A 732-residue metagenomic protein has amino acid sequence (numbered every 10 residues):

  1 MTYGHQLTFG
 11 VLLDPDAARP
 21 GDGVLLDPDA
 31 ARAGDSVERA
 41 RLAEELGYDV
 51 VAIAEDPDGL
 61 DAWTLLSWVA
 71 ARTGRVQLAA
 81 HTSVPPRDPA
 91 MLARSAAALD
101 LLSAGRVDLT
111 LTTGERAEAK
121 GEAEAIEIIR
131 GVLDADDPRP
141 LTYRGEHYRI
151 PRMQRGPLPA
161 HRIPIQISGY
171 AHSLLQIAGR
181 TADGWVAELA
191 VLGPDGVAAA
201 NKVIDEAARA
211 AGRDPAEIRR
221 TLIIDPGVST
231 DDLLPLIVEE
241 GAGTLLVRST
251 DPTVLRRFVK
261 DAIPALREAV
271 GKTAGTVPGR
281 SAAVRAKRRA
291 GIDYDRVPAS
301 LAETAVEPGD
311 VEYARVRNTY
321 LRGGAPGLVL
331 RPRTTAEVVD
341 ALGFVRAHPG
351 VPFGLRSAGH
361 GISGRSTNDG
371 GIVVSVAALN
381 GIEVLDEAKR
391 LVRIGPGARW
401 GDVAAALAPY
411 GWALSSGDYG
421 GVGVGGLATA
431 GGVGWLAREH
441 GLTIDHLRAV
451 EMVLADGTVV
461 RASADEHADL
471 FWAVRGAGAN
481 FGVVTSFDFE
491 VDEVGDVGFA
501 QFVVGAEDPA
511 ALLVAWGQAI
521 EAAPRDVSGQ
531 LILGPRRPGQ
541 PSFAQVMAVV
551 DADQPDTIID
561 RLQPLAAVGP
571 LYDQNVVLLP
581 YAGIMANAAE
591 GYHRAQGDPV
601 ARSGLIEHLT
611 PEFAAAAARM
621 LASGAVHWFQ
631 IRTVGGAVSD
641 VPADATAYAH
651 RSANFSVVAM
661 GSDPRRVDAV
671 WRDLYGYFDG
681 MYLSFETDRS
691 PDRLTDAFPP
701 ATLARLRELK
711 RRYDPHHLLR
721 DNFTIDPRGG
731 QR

Functional and structural regions predicted by a protein language model:
M1-R285, A511, S528-G534, G539-P564: Active-site-adjacent structural elements that line small-molecule/cofactor binding pockets in enzymes
A262-R732: Soluble FAD-dependent oxygen oxidases
